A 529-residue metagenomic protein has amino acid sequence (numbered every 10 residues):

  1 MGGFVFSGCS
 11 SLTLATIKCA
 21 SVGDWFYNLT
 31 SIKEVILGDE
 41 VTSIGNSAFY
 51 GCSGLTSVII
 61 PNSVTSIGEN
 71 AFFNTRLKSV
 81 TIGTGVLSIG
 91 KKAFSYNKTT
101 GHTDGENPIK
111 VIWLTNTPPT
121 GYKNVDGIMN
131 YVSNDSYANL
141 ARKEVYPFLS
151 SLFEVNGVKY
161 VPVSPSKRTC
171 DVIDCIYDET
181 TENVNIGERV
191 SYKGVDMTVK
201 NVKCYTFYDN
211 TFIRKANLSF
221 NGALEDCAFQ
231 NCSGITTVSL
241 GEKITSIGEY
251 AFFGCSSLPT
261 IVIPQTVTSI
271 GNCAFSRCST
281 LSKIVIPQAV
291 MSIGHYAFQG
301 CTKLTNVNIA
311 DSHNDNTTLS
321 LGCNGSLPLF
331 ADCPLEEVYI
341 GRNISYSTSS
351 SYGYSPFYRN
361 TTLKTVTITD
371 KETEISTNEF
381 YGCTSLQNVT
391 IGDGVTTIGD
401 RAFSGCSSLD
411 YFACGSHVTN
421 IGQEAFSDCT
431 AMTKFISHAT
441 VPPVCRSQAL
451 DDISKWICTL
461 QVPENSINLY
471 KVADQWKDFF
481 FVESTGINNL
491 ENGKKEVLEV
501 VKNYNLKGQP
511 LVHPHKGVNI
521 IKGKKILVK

Functional and structural regions predicted by a protein language model:
G2-S7, D24-W25, G45-Y50, G68-A71 (+12 more regions): Consensus positions within tandem repeat domains that build extended binding/scaffold surfaces
C9-S21, T30-S43, S53-S66, T75-S88 (+18 more regions): Structural signature of tandem-repeat unit edges
G121-D126, S447-I453: Small/polar residue-rich beta-strand/coil "junction" motifs that cap repeat-based extracellular fibers
S150-L152, E483-K507: Residue-level detector of functionally pivotal "anchor" positions at catalytic/ligand-binding pockets or at interdomain
I186, Y470, G486-L490, G508 (+1 more regions): Terminal processing/anchoring signals of secreted or surface-associated proteins and related intramolecular
G394, H515-V518: A glycine-anchored, Pro-Gly-centered beta-turn/N-cap motif
V518-K529: C-terminal tail/sorting-segment detector
